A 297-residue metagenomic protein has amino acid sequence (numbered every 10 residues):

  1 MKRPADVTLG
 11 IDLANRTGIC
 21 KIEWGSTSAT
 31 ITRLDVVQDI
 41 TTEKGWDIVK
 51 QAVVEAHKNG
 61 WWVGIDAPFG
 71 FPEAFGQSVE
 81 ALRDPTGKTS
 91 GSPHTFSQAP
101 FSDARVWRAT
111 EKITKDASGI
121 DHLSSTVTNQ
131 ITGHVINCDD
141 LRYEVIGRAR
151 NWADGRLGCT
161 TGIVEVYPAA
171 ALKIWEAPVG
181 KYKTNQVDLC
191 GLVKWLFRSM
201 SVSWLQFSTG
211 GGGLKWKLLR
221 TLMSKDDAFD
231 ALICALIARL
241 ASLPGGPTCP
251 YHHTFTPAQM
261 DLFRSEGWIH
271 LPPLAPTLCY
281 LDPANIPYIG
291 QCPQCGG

Functional and structural regions predicted by a protein language model:
K2-L9, L13-G296: RNase H-like (RuvC/DEDD) metal-dependent nuclease/polynucleotide-processing core
